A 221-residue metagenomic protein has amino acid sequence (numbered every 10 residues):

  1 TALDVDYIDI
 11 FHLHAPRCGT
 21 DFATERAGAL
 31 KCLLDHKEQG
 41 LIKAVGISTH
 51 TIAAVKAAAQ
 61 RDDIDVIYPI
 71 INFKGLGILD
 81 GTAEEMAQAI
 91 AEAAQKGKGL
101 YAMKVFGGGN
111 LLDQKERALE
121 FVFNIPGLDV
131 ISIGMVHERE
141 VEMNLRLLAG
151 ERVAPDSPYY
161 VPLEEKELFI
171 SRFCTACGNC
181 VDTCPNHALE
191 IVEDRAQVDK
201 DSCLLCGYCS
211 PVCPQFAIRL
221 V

Functional and structural regions predicted by a protein language model:
T1-A2, C32: Short, well-ordered amphipathic alpha-helical segments that serve as non-catalytic structural scaffolds within diverse
A2-D21: Active-site groove signature of glycoside hydrolases
D4, C174-C180: Conserved glycine-rich acetyl-CoA-binding loop
V5-D6, I64, L128, Q215: Short, well-ordered coil loops that connect the C-terminus of an alpha-helix to the N-terminus of a beta-strand
Y7, C32-D35, T183, V212: Structural preference for long, well-ordered alpha-helical segments within the folded cores of structured domains
P16-K166, S171, N179, N186 (+1 more regions): Beta/alpha (TIM)-barrel catalytic core signal, keyed to glycine-rich beta->alpha loops juxtaposed to Asp/Glu that bind
N179-Q197, Y208-V221: Iron-sulfur cluster-binding cysteine motifs and their immediate structural context in ferredoxin-like electron-transfer
K200-D201: C-terminal functional modules
